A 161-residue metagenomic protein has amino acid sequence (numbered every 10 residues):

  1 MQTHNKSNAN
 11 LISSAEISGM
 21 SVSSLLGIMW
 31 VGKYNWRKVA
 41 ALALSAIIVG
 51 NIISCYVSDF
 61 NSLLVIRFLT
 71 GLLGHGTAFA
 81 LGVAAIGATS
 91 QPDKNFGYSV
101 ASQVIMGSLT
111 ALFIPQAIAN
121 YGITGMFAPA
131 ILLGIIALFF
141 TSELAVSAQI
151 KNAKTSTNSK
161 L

Functional and structural regions predicted by a protein language model:
T3, N35, Y56-S58: Helix-breaking motifs and short loop linkers at transmembrane-helix boundaries and internal kinks in secondary membrane
L11-M20, Q103: Transmembrane alpha-helical segments of major facilitator superfamily
E16-L25, S108: Residue-level signature of mid-helix packing/kink "hotspots" within the transmembrane helices of 12-pass Major
S23-K38: Helix-to-loop junctions at the C-terminal end of transmembrane segments in multipass secondary transporters
S45-D59, L112: C-terminal ends and interior cores of transmembrane alpha-helices in multi-pass membrane transporters/permeases
F60, I66-S102: Cytoplasmic helix-loop-helix junction between adjacent transmembrane helices in 12-TM secondary transporters
P92-I114, I118: Glycine-rich segments within core transmembrane alpha-helices of 12-TM secondary carriers
L112-M126, I131-A153: C-terminal membrane-cytosol helix-exit motif in multi-pass small-molecule transporters
